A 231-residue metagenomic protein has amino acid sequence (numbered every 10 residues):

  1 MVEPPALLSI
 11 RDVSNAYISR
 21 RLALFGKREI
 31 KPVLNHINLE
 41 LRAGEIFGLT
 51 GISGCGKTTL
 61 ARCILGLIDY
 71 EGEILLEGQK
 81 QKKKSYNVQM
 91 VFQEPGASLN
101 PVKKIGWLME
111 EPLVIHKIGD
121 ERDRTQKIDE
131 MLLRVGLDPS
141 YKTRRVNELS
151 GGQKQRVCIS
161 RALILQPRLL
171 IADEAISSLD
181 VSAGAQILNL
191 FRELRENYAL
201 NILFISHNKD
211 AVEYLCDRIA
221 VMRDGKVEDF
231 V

Functional and structural regions predicted by a protein language model:
L8, P32-L34: Conserved structural motif at the start of ABC-family nucleotide-binding domains
T50-I52: The feature captures the beta-strand-to-loop junction immediately N-terminal to the Walker
D69-Y86, D229: Conserved ABC transporter NBD signature motif
D123-S140: Conserved ABC ATPase "signature" region
R145-L149, Q153: Conserved ABC ATPase signature
Q166: Conserved catalytic motifs of ABC-family nucleotide-binding domains
